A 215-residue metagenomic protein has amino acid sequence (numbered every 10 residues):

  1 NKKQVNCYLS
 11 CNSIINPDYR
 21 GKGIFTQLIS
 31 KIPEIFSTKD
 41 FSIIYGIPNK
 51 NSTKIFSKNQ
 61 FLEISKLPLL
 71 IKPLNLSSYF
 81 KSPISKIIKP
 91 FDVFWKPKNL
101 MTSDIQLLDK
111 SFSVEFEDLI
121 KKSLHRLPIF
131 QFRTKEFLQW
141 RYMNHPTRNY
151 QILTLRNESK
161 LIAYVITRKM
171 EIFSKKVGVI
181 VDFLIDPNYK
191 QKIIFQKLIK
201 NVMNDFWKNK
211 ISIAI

Functional and structural regions predicted by a protein language model:
N1-P17, K50-N51, Q106-I185: A conserved beta-strand-loop-helix scaffold within acyl/acetyltransferase catalytic domains
K3-L74, M170-I215: Acyl-donor binding region in acyl/amide transferases
L62-P128: Acyltransferase donor/substrate-recognition loop-hinge adjacent to the catalytic core
S78-P90, R168-F173, K190-I193: Hydrophobic transmembrane alpha-helix bundles
